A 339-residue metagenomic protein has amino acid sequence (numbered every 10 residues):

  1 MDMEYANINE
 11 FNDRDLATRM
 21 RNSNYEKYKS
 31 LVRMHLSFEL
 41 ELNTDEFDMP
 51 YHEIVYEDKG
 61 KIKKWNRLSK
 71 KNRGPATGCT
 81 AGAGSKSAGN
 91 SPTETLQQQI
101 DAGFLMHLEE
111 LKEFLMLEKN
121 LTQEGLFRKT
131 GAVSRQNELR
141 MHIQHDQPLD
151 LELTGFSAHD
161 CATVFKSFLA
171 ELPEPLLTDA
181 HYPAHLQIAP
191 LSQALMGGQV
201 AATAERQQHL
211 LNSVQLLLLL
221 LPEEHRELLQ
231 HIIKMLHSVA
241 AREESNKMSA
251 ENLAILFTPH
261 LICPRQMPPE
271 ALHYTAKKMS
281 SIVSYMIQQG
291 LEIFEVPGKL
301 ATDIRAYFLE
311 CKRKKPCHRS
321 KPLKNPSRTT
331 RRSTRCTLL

Functional and structural regions predicted by a protein language model:
M1-E110, F114, M196, A201-L216 (+1 more regions): Intrinsically disordered, low-complexity regulatory regions in eukaryotic signaling/scaffold proteins
E109-K112, M116, L121, Q144-Q147: A structural/positional concept
Q123-S238, R242: Amphipathic alpha-helical interface segments within eukaryotic helical scaffold and small GTPase-regulatory domains
